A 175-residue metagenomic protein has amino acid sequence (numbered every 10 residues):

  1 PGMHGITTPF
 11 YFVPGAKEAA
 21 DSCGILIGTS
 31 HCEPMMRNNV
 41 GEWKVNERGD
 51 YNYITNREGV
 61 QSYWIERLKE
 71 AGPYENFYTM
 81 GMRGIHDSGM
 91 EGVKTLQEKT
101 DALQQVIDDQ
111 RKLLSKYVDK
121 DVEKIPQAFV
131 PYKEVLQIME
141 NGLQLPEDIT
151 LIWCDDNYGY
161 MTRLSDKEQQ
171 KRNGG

Functional and structural regions predicted by a protein language model:
P1-C23, S30: A conserved hydrophobic secondary-structure block that centers on an alpha-helix together with its immediately flanking
T7-Y11, T29-E33, G81-G84, W153-D155: Glycine-rich, histidine-containing beta strand-loop boundary motifs that form or position
F10-F12, Y51-Y53, F77-Y78, F129: Phenylalanine-focused residue identity feature
P14-G15, M36-N38, G159-Y160: Short active-site-adjacent helix-start/loop capping segments
K17-S22, R57-G174: Gly/Pro-rich turn-and-neighbor structural signature
T29-I65, T95: Active-site-adjacent "subsite" loops/lids of carbohydrate-active enzymes
